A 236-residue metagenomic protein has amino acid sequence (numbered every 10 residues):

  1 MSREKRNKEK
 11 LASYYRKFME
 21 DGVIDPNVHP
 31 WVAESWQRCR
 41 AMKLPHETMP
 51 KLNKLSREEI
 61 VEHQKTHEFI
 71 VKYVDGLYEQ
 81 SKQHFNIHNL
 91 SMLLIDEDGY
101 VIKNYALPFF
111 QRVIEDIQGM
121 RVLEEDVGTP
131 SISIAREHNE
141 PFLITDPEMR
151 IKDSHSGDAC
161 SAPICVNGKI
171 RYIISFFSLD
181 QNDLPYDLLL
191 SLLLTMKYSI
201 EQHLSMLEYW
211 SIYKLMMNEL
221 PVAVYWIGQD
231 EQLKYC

Functional and structural regions predicted by a protein language model:
M1-K65, S161, C165-D187: Short, low-complexity N-terminal regulatory "tails/caps" that precede and couple sensory modules
M42-H46, H84-H88, N139-L143, I200 (+2 more regions): Short secondary-structure junctions and interdomain/linker hinges
E47-Y105: Long amphipathic N-terminal alpha/beta scaffold segment
E62-T66, I70-Y73, L188-V222: PAS-family sensory modules
V74-L93, M206-Y235: Sensory modules in modular signal-transduction proteins
H88, E97, I102, E115-I200 (+1 more regions): Sensory/regulatory domains in signal-transduction proteins
V101-A106, Q111-V113, L233-C236: Amphipathic coiled-coil signal-relay and dimerization helices
